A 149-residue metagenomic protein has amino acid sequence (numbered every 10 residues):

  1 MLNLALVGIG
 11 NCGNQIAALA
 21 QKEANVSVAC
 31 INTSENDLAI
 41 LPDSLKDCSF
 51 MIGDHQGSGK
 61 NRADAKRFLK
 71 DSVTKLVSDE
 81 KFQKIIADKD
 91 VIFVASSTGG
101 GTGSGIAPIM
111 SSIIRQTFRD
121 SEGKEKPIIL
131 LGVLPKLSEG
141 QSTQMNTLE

Functional and structural regions predicted by a protein language model:
M1-E149: Tubulin/FtsZ superfamily GTPase core signature
